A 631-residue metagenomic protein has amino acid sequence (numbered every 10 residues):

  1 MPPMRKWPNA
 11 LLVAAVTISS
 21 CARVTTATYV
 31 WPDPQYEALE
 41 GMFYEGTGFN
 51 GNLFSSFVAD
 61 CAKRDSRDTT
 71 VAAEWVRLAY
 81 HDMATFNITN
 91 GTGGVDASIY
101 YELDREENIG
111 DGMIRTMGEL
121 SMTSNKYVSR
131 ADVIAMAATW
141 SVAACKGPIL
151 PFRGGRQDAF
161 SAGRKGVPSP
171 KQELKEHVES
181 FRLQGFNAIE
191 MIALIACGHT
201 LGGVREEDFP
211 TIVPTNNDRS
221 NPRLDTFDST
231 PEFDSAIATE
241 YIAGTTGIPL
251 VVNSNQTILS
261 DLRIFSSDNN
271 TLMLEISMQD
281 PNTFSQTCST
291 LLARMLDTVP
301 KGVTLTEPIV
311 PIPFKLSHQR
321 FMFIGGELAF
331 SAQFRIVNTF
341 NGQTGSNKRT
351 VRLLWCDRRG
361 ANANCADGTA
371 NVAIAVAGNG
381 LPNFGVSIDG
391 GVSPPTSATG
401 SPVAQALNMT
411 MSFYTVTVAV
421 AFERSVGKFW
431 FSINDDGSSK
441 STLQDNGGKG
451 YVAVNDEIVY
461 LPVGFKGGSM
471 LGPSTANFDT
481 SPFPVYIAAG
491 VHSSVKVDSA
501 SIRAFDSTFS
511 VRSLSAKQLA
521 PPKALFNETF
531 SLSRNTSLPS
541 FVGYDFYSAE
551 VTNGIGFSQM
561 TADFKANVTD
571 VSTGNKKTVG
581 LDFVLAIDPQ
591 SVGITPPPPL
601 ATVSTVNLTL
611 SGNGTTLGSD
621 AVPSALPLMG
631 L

Functional and structural regions predicted by a protein language model:
M1-Y29, L631: Fungal secretory targeting signals
R23-M629: Catalytic cores of secreted/periplasmic or lumenal enzymes
